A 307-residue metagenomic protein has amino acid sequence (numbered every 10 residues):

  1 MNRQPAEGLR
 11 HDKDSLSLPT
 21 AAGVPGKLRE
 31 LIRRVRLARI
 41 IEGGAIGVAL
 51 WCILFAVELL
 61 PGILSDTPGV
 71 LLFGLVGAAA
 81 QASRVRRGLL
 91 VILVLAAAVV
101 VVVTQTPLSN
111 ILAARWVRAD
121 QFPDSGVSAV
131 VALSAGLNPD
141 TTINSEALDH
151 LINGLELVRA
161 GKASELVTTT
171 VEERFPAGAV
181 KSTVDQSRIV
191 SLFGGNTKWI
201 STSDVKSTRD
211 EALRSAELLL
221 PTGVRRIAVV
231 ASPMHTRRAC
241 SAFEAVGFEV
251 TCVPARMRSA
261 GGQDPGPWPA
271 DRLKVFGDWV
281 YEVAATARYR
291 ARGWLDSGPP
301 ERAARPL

Functional and structural regions predicted by a protein language model:
A6-R10, L16-L18: Short, low-complexity intrinsically disordered segments enriched in A/P/G/S/L with frequent Arg, especially at protein
V24-A38, A82-S83: Short, Lys/Arg-rich N-terminal segment immediately upstream of the first membrane anchor
R36-Q81: Membrane-embedded alpha-helical segments of integral membrane proteins
E58, V158-G161, G293: Short glycine-centered helix-capping/turn motifs at secondary-structure transition points
P68, V102-L273: A structural signal for short, hydrophobic/glycine-enriched beta-strand patches
G77-A113: Transmembrane alpha-helices and immediately adjacent membrane-cytoplasm interface residues in multi-pass integral
R272-P299: A transmembrane-helix-recognition feature enriched in membrane-embedded lipid enzymes and envelope glyco-/phospholipid
G298-L307: Extracytoplasmic/luminal low-complexity segments enriched in Pro/Gly and acidic/polar residues that act as flexible
